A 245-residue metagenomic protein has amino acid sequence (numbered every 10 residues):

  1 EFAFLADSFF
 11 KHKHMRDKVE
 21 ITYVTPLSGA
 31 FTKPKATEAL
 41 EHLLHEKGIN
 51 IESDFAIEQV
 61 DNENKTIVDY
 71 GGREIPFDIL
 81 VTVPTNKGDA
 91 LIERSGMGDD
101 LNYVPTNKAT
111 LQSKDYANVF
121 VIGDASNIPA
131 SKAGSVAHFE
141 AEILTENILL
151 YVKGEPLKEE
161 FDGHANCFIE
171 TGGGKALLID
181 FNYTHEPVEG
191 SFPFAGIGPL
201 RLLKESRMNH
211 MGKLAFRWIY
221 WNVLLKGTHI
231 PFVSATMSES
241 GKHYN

Functional and structural regions predicted by a protein language model:
F2-A3, T37, A137-H138: Amphipathic alpha-helical segments in well-structured domains
F2-H14: Histidine-anchored nucleotide/phosphate-binding helix
S8, A137-G163, I169: Internal hydrophobic alpha-helix adjacent to the cofactor/substrate pocket in enzyme cavities
K11-Y103, P156: A Rossmann-like FAD-binding core segment of flavoenzymes
A30, E160-L177: Flavin (FAD/FMN) cofactor-binding core of flavoprotein oxidoreductases
E74-E142, L149-L150: FAD-site-proximal beta/loop scaffold in flavoenzymes
N102-F120, T171-F192: FAD-binding beta-loop-beta segment adjacent to the flavin cofactor pocket
L178-N245: C-terminal auxiliary extensions adjacent to catalytic cores
